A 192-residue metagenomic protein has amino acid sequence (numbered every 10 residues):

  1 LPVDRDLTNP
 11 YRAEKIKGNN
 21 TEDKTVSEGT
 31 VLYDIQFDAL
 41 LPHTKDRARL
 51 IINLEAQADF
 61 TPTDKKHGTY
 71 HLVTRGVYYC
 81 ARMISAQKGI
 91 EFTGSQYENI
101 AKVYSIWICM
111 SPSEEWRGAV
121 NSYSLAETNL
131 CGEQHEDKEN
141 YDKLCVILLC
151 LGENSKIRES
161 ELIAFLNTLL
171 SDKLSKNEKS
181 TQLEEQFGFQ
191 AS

Functional and structural regions predicted by a protein language model:
L1-S192: Elongated, amphipathic alpha-helical interaction scaffolds
